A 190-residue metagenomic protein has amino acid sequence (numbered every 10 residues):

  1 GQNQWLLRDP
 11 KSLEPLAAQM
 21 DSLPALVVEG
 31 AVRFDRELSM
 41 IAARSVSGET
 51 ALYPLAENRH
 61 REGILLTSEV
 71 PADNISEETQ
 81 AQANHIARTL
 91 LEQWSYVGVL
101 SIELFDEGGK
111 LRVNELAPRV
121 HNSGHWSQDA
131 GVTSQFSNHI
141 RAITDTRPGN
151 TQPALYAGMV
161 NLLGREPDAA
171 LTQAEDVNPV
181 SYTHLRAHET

Functional and structural regions predicted by a protein language model:
G1-S39, A43-Q93, V177: Active-site nucleotide/adenylate-binding loops and adjacent lid/helix of ATP-dependent enzymes
E29, I102, N114: Active-site flanking residues adjacent to catalytic metal/cofactor-binding acidic residues
A51, L111-E115: Protein kinase-like catalytic core scaffold
A51, T67-S68, G158, G164-P167: C-terminal structural segment of proteins
G63-D73, E115-Q128: Short, flexible active-site loops
A81-I102, E107, A117-R165: Active-site "cap" helix and flanking loop/linker of ATP-utilizing ligase/carboxylase catalytic domains
P167-S181: Short amphipathic alpha-helix segments
T183-T190: Conserved small/polar residues in nucleotide/adenosyl-binding loops
